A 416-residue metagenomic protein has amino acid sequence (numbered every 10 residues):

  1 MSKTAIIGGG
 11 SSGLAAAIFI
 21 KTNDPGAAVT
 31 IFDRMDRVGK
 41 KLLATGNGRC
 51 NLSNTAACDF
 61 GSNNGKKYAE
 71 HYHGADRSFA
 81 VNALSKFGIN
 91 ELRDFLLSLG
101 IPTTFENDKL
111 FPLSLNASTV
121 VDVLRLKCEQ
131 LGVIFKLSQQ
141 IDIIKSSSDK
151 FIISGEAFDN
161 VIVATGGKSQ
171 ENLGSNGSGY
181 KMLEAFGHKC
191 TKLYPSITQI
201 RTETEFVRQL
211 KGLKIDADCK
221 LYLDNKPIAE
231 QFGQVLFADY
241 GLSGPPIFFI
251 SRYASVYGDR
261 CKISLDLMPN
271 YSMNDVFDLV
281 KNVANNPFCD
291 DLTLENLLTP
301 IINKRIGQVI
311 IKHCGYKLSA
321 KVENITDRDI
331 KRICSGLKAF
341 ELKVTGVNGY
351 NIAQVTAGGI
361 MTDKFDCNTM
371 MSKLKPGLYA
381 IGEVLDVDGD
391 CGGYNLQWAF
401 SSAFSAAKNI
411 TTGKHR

Functional and structural regions predicted by a protein language model:
M1-S12: Beta1/beta-strand and adjacent pyrophosphate-binding region of the FAD-binding site in flavoprotein oxidoreductases
A5, K21-N47: Glycine-rich FAD pyrophosphate-binding loop
A5-I7, F32, I141, E156-S175 (+4 more regions): Short hydrophobic core segments
D36-V38, L43-A44, L52, A56-D59 (+4 more regions): An anion/pyrophosphate-binding glycine-rich loop and adjacent beta-alpha core in soluble alpha-beta enzymes
N47-F105: Glycine-rich active-site loop/strand segments that organize a redox cofactor
L137, Q308-D388: A glycine-rich dinucleotide-binding beta-alpha-beta segment and adjacent secondary-structure elements that constitute
L137-K150: A conserved short coil-to-beta-strand element within the FAD-binding core of flavoproteins
S169-F186, V387-H415: A conserved FAD-binding loop/helix module that cradles the flavin
